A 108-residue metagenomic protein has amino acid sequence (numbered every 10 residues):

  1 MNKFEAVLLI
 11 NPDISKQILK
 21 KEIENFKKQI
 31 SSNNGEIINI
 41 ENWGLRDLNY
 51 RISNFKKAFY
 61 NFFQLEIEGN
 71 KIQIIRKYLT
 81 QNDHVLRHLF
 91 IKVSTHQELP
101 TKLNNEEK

Functional and structural regions predicted by a protein language model:
N2-K108: Structured, basic alpha/beta domains of bacterial-type, RNA-associated proteins
